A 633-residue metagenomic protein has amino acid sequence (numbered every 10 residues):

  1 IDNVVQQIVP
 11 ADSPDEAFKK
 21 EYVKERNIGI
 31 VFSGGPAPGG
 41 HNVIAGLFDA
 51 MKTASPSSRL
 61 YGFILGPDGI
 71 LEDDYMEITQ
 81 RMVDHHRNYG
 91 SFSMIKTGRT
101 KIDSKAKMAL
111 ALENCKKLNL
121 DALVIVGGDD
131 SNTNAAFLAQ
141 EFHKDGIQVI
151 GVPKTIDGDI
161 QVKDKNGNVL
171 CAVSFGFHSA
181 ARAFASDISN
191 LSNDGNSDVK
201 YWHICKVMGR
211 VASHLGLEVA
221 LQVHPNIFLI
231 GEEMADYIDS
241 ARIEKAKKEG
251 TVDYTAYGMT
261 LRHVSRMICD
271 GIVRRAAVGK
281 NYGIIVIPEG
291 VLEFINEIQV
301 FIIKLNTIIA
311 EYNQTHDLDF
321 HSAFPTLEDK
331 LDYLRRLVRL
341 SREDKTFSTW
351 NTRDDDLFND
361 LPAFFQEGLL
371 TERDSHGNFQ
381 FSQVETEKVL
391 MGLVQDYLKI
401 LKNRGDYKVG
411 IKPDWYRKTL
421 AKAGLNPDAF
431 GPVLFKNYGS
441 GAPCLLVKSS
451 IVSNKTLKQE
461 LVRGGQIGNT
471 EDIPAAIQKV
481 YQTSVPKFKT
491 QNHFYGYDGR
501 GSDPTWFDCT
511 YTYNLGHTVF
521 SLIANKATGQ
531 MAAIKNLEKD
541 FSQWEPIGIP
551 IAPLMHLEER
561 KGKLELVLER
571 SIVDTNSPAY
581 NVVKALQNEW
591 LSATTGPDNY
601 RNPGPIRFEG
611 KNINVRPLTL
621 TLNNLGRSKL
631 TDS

Functional and structural regions predicted by a protein language model:
I1-E21, I70-D121, N166-N168, A172-S189: Glycine-rich oxoanion-binding loops at beta->alpha junctions
A17-L71: N-terminal phosphate-binding or glycine-rich loops at protein starts, especially the Walker A/P-loop of NTPases
N27-A37, S93-G98, D121-G127, W202-V207 (+1 more regions): Short glycine-rich or small-residue beta-strand-to-loop segments that form or flank ligand, phosphate, metal/Fe-S
S33-G35, F63-G69, R99-T100, G128-D129 (+5 more regions): Short, ordered loop/turn segments at secondary-structure junctions
A37-L47, I70-L71, D103-A109, G128-F137 (+3 more regions): Short glycine/serine/threonine-rich phosphate/pyrophosphate-binding segments that cradle anionic phosphate groups
I125-G127, T133-F137, E141-F142, G146-I150 (+1 more regions): Accessory alpha-helical/coil subdomains and C-terminal extensions that flank or cap enzyme catalytic cores
G468-V485, E538-S633: Phosphate-binding loop/pocket of nucleotide- and phosphate-handling active sites
